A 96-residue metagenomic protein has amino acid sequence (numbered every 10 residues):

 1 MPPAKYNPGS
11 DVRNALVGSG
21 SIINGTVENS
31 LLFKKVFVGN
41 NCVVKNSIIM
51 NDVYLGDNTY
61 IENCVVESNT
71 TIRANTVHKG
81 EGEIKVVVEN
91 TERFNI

Functional and structural regions predicted by a protein language model:
M1-I96: Left-handed beta-helix
